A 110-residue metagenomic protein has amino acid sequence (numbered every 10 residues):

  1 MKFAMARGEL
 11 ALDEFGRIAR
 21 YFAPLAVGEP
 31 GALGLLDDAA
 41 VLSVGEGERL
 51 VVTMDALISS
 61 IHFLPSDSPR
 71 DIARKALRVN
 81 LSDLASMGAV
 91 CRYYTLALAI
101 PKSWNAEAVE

Functional and structural regions predicted by a protein language model:
M1-D71, M87, L96: Extreme N-terminal cap/leader segments of soluble proteins
M1-F3, S68-E110: A glycine-rich phosphate/pyrophosphate-binding beta-strand-loop-alpha-helix module
